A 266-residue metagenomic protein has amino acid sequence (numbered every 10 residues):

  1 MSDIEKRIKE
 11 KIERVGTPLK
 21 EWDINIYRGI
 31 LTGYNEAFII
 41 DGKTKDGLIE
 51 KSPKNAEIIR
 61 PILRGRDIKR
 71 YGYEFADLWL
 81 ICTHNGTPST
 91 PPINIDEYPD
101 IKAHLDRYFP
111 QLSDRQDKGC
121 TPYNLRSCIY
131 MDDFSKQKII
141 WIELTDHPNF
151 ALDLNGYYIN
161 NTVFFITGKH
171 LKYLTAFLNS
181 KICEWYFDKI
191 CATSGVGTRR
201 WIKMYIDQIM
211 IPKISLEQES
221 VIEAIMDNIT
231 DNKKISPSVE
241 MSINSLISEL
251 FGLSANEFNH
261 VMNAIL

Functional and structural regions predicted by a protein language model:
M1-S220: Polybasic, glycine- and aromatic-enriched phosphate-binding surface used to engage nucleic acids
V15-D23, D100, H104, K213-L266: Non-catalytic DNA-recognition/assembly elements of restriction-modification systems
